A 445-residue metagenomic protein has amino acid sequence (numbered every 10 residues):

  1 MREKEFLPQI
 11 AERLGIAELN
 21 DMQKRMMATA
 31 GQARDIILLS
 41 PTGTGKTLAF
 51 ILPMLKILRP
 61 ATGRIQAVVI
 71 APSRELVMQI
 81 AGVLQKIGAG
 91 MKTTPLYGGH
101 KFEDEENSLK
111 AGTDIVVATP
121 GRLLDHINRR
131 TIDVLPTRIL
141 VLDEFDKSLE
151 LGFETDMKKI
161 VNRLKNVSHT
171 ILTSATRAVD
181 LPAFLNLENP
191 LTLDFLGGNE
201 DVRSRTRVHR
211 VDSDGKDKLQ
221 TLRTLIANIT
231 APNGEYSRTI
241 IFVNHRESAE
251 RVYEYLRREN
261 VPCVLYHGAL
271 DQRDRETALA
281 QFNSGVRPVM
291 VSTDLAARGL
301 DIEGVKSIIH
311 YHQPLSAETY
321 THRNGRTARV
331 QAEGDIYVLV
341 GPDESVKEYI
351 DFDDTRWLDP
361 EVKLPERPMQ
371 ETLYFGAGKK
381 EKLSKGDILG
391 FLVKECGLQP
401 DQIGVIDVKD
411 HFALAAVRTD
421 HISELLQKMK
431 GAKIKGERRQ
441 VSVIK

Functional and structural regions predicted by a protein language model:
M1-L39: Conserved pre-motif I regulatory segment
F6-Q9, G63-N128, P136-I139, E254-R258 (+2 more regions): Conserved nucleic-acid-binding Ia/Ib motif block in the N-terminal RecA-like helicase ATPase lobe
K24-I36, T47-T62, M78, V83-I87: Walker A/P-loop NTP-binding motif
P41-T44, L55-A81, G90-K92, K165-V167 (+1 more regions): Conserved SF1/SF2 helicase motif Ia
G99, V179-L225: Interdomain hinge/linker at the junction between the two RecA-like core domains of SF2 helicases
D125, D133-N199, I350-F352: Post-DEXD/H (motif II) to motif III coupling segment of the RecA-like Helicase ATP-binding lobe
S204-Y255, G397: Conserved interdomain hinge at the start of the Helicase C-terminal
S316-P360: Conserved segment of the helicase C-terminal RecA-like domain
